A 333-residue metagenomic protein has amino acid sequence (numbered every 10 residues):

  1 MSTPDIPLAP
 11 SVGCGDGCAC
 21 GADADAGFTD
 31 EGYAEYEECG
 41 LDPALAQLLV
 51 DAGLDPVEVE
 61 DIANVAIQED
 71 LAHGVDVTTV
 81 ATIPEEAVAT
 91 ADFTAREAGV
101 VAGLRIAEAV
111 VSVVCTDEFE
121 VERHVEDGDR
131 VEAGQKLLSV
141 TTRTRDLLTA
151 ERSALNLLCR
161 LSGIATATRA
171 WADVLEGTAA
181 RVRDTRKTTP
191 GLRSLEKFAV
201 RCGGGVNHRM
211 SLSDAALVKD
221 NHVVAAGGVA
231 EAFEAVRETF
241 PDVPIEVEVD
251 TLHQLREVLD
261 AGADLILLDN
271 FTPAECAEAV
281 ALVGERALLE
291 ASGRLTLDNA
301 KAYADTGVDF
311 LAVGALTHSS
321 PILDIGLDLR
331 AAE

Functional and structural regions predicted by a protein language model:
P4-D30, C39: Histidine-centered metal-binding segments
C18, G32-A261, A277-L282, L288-E290 (+3 more regions): Acidic/glycine-rich phosphate/pyrophosphate-binding loops and surrounding catalytic core that coordinate Mg2+
L175, F271, L295, L316 (+1 more regions): Hydrophobic pocket-lining residues within nucleotide cofactor-binding pockets
E248, D269-T272, S292-G293: Short amphipathic alpha-helix initiation/capping segments at coil-to-helix junctions
D269, A287-A291, A331-E333: Short, structured secondary-structure boundary patches
A315-E333: Short, charged, intrinsically disordered terminal tails
